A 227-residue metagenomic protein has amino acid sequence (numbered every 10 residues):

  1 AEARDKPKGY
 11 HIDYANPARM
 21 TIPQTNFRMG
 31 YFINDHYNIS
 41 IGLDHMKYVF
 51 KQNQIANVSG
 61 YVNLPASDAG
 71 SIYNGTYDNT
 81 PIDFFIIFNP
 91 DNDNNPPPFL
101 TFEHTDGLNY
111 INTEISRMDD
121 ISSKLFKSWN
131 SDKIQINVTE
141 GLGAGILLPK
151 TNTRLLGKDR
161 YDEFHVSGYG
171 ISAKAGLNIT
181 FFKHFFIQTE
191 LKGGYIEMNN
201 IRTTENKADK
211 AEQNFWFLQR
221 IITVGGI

Functional and structural regions predicted by a protein language model:
A1-T21, V166: Surface-exposed strand-loop-strand hairpins of Gram-negative outer-membrane beta-barrel proteins
A3-Y10, I87-P97, K150-K158, T203-N206: Flexible, solvent-exposed coil segments and beta strand-coil junctions, predominantly the extracellular/periplasmic
I12-A15, P97-E103, L155-F164, E205-N214: Extracellular loop and loop/strand-boundary signature of outer-membrane beta-barrel proteins
I12-D13, T25-N26, D44-K51, I55-N57 (+7 more regions): Outer-membrane beta-barrel domain signature
T21-T25, T105-I111, I136, H165-I171 (+1 more regions): Residues that define the transmembrane beta-barrel architecture of outer-membrane proteins
R28-T153, G225: Gram-negative (and chloroplast) outer-membrane scaffold detector with strong preference for beta-barrel transmembrane
D119, D132-N137, L147-T153, G157 (+4 more regions): Extended, basic/helix-rich recognition subdomains
G176-I227: Predominantly the C-terminal beta-signal and adjacent terminal strand-loop region of outer-membrane beta-barrel
